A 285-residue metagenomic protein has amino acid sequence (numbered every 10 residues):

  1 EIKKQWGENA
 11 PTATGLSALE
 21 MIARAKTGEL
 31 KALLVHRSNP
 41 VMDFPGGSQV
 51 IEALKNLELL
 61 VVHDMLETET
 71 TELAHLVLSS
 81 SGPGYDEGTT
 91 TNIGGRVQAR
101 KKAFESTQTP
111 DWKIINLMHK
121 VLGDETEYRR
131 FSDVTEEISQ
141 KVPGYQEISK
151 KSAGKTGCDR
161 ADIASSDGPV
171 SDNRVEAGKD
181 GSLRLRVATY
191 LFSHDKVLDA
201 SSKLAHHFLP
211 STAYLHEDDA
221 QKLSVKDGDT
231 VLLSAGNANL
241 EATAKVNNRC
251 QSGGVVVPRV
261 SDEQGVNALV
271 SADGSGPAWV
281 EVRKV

Functional and structural regions predicted by a protein language model:
E1-G144, R186-V285: Non-catalytic alpha/beta scaffold blocks inside enzyme catalytic domains
Q140-I148, D159-A161: Electropositive nucleic-acid-contacting surfaces
S149, G168-S171, H216: Generic structural signal for alpha-helix starts
A153-S166: Common nucleic-acid-contacting/processivity interface regions adjacent to the catalytic cores of nucleic-acid enzymes
D167-R184: Flexible, low-complexity linker/loop segments at domain and module junctions
